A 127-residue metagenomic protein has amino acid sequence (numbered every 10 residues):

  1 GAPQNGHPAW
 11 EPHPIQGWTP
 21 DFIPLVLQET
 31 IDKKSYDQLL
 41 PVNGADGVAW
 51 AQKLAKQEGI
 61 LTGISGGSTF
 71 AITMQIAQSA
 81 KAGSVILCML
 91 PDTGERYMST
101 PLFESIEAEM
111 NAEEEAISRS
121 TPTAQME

Functional and structural regions predicted by a protein language model:
G1-T62, P101-E127: Active-site/ligand-binding loops adjacent to catalytic centers
Q52, T73-A77: Generic structural signal for well-ordered alpha-helical scaffold segments
S65-T73: Short glycine/serine/threonine-rich phosphate/pyrophosphate-binding segments that cradle anionic phosphate groups
F70, S79, S99-L102: Domain-level signature for proteins that mediate thiol-based redox and metal-cofactor handling
I76-V85: Phosphate-handling active-site elements
L87-P91: Short beta-strand segments
G94-Y97: Hydrophobic transmembrane alpha-helical segments of multi-pass transport and channel proteins
